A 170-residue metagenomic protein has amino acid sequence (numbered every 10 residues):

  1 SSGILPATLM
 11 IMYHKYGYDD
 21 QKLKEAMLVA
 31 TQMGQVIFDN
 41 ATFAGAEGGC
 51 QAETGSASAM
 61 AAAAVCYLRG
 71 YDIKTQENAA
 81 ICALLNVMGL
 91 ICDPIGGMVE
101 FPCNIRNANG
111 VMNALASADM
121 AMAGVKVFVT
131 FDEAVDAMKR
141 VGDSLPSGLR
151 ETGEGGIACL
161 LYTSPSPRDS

Functional and structural regions predicted by a protein language model:
S2-N86: Phosphate/pyrophosphate-binding betaalpha-module
G45-S58, A62-V65, Q76-L161: A structural signal for small-residue-enriched, beta-sheet-centric alpha/beta enzyme cores and oligomeric scaffold folds
Y162-D169: Conserved small/polar residues in nucleotide/adenosyl-binding loops
